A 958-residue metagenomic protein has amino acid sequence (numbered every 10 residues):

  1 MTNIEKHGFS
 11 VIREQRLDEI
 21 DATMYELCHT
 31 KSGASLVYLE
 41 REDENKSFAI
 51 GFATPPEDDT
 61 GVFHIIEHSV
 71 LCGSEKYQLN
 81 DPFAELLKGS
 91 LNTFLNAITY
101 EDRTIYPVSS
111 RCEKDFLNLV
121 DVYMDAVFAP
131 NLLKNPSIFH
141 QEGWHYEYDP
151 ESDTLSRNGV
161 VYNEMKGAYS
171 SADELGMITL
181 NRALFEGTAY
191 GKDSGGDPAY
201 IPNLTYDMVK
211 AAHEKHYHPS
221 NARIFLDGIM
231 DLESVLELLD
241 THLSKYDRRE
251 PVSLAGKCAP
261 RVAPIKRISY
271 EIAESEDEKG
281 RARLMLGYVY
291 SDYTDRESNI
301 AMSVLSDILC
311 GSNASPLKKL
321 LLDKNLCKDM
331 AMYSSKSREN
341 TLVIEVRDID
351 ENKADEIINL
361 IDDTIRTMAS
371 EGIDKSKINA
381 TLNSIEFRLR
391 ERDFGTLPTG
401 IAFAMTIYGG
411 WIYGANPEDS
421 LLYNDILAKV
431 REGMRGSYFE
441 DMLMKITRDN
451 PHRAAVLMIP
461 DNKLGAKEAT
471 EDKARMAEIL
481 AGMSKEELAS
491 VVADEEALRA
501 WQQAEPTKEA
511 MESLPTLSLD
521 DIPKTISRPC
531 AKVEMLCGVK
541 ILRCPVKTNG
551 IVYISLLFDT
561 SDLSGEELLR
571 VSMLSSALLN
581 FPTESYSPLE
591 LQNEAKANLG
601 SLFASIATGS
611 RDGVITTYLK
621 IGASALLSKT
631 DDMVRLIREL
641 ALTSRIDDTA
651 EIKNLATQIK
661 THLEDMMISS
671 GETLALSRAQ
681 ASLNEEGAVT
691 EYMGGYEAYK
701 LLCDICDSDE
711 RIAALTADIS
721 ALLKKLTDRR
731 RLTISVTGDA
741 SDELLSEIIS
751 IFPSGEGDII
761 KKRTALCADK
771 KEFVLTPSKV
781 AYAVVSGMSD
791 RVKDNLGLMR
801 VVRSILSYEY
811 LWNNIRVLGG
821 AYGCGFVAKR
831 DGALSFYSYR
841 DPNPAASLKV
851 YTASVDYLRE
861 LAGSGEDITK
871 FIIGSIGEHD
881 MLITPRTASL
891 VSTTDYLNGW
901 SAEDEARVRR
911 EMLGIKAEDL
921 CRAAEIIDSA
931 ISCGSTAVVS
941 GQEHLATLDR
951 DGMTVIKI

Functional and structural regions predicted by a protein language model:
M1-S47: Non-catalytic terminal extensions that flank enzyme cores
E40-E42, A49-G51, Y162, K166-S170 (+9 more regions): His/Glu-based metal-binding/catalytic segments typifying zinc-dependent metallopeptidases
N45-P55, D81-A129, P136-E147, E174-A199 (+10 more regions): M16 family metallopeptidases and their MPP-like homologs
V62, I66-V70, L574: Active-site His/Glu-centered metal-binding helix of metallohydrolases
F94, K210-E214, E271-E274, L317 (+11 more regions): Generic recognition of flexible, low-complexity loop/linker segments
P150-S152, S156-N221, F225-D240, D247-A273 (+1 more regions): Hydrophobic, small-residue-rich alpha-helical packing segments that form membrane-like cores
M208-H242, L715-I749: Non-catalytic, conformational "gating/processing" segments within enzyme and secreted inhibitor domains
M434-R475: Extended, domain-scale alpha-helical bundle/helix-rich regions
